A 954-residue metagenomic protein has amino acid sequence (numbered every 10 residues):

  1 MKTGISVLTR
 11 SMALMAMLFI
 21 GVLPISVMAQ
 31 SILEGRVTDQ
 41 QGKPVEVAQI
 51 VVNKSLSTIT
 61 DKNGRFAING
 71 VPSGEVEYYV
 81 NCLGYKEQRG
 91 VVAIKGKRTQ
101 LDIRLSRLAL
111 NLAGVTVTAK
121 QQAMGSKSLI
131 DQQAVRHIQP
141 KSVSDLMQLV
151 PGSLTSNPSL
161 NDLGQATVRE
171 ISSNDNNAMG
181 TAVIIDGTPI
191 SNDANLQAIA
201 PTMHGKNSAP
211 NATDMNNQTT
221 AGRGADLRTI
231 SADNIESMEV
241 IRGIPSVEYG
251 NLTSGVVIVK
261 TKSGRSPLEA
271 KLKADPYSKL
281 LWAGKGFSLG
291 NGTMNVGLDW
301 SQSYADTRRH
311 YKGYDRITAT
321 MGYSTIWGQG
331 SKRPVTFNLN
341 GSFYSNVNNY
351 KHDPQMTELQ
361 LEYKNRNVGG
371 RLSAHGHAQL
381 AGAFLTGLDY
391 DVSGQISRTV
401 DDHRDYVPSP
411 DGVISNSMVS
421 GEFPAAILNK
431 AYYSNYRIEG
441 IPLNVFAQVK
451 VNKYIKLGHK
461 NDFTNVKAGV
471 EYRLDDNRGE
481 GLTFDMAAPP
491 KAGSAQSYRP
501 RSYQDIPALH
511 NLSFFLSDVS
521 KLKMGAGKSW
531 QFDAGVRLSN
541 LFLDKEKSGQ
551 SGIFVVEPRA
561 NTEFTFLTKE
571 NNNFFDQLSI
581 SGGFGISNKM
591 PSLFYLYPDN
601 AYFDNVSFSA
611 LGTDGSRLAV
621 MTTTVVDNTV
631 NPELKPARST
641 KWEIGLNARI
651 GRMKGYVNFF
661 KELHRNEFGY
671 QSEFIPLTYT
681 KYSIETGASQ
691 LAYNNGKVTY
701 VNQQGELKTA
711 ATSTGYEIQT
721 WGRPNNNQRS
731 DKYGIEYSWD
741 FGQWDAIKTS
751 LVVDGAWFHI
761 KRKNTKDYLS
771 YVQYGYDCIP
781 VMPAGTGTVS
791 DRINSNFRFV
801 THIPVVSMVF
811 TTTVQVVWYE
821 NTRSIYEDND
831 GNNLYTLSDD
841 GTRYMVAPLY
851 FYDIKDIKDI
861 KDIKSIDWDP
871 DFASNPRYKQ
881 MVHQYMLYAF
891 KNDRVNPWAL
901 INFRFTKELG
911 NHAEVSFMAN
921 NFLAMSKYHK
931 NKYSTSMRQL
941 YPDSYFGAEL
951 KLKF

Functional and structural regions predicted by a protein language model:
R36-K43, A48-V51, N81-Y85, K95-R136: Short, acidic, small-residue-rich periplasmic hinge/interaction motif at the N-terminus of Gram-negative outer-membrane
Q100-R104, V143-L146, Q165-T167, V183-I184 (+3 more regions): N-terminal periplasmic accessory domains that precede and gate Gram-negative outer-membrane beta-barrel machines
S144, Q148-N211: Extracytoplasmic beta-strand/coil segments of soluble accessory domains associated with Gram-negative outer-membrane
T188-I241: Short acidic/polar hinge/loop motifs at secondary-structure boundaries that mediate gating or recognition
A209-N211, H664-N666, V816-Y885, V895-W898 (+1 more regions): C-terminal beta-signal and adjacent terminal beta-strands/loops of Gram-negative outer-membrane beta-barrel proteins
I235, K271-Q302, H310-Q395: Transmembrane beta-barrel wall of Gram-negative outer-membrane proteins
W327-S345, Y363-K547: Face-selective signature of the C-terminal outer-membrane beta-barrel domain
A526, K681-D828: Gram-negative outer-membrane beta-barrel transporters
